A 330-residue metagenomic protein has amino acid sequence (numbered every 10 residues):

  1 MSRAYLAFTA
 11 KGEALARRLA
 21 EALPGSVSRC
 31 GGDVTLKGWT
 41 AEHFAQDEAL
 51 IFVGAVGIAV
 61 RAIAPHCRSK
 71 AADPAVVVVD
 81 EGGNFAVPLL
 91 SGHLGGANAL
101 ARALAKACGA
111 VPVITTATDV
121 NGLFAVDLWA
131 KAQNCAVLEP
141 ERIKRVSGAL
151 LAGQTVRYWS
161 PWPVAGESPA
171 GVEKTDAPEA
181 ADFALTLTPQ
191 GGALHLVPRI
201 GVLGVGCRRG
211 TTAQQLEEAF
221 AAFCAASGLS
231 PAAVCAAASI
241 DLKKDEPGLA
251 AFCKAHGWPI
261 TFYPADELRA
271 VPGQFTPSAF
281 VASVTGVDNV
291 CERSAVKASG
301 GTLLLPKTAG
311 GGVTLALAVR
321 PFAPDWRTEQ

Functional and structural regions predicted by a protein language model:
M1-S26, C30, L304, T308-G311 (+2 more regions): N-terminal basic/disordered segments at the start of proteins
S2, A75, P259: Residues at the starts of beta-strands that form the adenosine-phosphate
A4, F8-L15, L23-A64, A250-A251 (+2 more regions): Class I S-adenosyl-L-methionine
G12-R18, D33-L36, H43-A49, V53-N98 (+5 more regions): Conserved mixed alpha/beta catalytic, RNA-binding, or beta-rich assembly cores of soluble enzyme, regulatory
L23, C108, A255-H256: Short, structured coil segments at secondary-structure junctions
C30-G32, T115-A117, Y263-A265, P306: Conserved beta-strand termini and adjacent loop/short-helix elements that scaffold enzyme active sites in alpha/beta
I240-R293, S299-L303, A309-V313, R327: C-terminal non-catalytic interaction/assembly regions of soluble proteins
